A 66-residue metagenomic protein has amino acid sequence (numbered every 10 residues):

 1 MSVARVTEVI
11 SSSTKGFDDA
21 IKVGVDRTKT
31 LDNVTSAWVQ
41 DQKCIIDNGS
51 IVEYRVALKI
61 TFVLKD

Functional and structural regions predicted by a protein language model:
M1-D66: N-terminal, polar/charged subdomain of small-to-medium soluble alpha/beta proteins
